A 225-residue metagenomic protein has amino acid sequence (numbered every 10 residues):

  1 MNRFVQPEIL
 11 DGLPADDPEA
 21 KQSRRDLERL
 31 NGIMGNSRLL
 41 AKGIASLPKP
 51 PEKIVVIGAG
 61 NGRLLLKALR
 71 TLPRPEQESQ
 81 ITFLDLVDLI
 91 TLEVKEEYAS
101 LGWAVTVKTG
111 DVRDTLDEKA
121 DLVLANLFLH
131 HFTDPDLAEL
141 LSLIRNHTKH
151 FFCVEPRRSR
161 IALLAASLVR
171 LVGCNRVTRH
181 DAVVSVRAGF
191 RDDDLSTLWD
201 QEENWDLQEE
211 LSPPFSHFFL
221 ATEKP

Functional and structural regions predicted by a protein language model:
I9-G43: Class I SAM-dependent methyltransferase Rossmann-like catalytic core, especially the SAM/SAH-binding loop
V55, N61-D114: Class I SAM-dependent methyltransferase SAM/SAH-binding core
L116-L122: A short acidic, Gly/Pro-enriched loop at the edge of an enzyme's catalytic core that lines a small-molecule cofactor
L122-P135: A short SAM/SAH-binding and catalytic strip from SAM-dependent methyltransferases
F132-I144: A short, conserved alpha-helix within the catalytic core of class I
T148-R157: Conserved beta-strand signature within the Rossmann-like core of class I S-adenosyl-L-methionine
P156-E202, E209: C-terminal alpha-helical "lid/dimerization" subdomain adjacent to the S-adenosyl-L-methionine
L207-P225: Core SAM-dependent methyltransferase catalytic element
